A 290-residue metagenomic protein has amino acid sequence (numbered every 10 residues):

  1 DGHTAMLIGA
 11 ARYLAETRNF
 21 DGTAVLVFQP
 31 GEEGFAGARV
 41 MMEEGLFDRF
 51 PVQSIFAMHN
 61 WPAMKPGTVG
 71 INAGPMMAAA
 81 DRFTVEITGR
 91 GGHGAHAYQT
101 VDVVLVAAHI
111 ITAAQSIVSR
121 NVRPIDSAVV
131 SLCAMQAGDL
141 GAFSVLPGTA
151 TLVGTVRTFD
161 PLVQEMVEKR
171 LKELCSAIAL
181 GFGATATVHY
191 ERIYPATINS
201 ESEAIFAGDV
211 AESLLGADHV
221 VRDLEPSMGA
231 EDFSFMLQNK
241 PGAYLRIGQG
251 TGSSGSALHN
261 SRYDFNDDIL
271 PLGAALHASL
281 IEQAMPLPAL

Functional and structural regions predicted by a protein language model:
T4-I8, Y13-L146, A230-E231: Histidine/acidic-residue-rich, glycine-tolerant segments that coordinate divalent metal ions
L105-L290: Metal-dependent amide/peptide-bond hydrolase catalytic core, centered on the "pita-bread" metallohydrolase fold
